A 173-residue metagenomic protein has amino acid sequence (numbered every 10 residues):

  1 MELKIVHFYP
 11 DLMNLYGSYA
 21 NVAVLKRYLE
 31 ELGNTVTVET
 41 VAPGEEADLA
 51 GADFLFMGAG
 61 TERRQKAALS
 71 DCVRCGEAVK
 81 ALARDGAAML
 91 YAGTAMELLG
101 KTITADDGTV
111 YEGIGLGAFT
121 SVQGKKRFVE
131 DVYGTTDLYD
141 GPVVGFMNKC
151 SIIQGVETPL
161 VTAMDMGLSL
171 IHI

Functional and structural regions predicted by a protein language model:
M1-A81: N-terminal beta1-alpha1 cap of cysteine-dependent amidohydrolase-like domains
E2-L3, D140-V143: Beta-strand-turn-beta hairpins that frame and shape the catalytic cleft of phosphate-ester-processing enzymes
E30-N34, R84, F119, I153: Generic secondary-structure signature for well-ordered alpha-helical cores
E45-L49, V122-Q123, Q154: A short acidic, often aromatic-flanked loop/helix-cap motif at beta-alpha or helix-coil junctions that lines enzyme
E62-T136, D140: Cysteine-nucleophile active-site neighborhood
D131-T135, S151, V156-S169: Anionic-ligand binding region
V144-K149: Active-site-proximal beta-strand elements of phosphoester/diester hydrolases
I171-I173: Conserved small/polar residues in nucleotide/adenosyl-binding loops
